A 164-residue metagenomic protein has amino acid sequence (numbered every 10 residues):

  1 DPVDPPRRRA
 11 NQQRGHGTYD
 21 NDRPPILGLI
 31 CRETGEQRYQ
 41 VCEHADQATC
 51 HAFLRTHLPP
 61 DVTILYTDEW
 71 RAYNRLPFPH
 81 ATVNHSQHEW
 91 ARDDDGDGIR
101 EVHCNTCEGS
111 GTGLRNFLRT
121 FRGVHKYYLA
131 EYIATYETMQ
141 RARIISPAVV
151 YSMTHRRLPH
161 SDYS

Functional and structural regions predicted by a protein language model:
D1-S164: Residue-level recognition of single "structural anchor" positions that define or cap local secondary structure
